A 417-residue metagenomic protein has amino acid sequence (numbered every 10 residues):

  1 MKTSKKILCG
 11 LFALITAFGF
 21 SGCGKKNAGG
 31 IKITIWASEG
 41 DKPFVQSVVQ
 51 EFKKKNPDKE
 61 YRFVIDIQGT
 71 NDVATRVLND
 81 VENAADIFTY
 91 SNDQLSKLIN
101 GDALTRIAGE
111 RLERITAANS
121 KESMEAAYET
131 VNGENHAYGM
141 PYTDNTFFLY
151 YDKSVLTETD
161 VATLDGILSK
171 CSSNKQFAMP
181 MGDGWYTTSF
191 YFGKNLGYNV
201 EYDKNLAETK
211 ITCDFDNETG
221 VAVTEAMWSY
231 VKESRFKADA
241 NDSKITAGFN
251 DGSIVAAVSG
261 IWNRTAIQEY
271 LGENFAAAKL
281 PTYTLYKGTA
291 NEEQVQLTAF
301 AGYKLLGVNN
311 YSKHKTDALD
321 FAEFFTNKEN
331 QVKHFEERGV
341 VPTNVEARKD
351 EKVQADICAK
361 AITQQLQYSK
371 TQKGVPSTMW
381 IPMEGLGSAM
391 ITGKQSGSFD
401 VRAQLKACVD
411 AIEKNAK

Functional and structural regions predicted by a protein language model:
G29-G40, E60-D66, I87, Y138: Short, well-ordered beta-strand elements
G40-E60, Y191: Short, polar/charged alpha-helical segment
E51, K55-N119, S154, T159 (+1 more regions): Extracytoplasmic "Venus flytrap"/periplasmic binding protein-like
N92-F148, T159, A276-K279, G288-N291: Hinge/lid segment of periplasmic solute-binding proteins
E134-Y142, F147, G166-T212, I254: Extracytoplasmic/periplasmic solute-binding protein
E208-A240: Glycine-centered hinge/linker elements that transmit conformational signals in sensory and ligand-binding systems
E269-E337: Extracytoplasmic/periplasmic substrate-recognition and gating elements
V345, T363-K417: Conserved C-terminal helix/tail region of periplasmic/extracytoplasmic solute-binding proteins
